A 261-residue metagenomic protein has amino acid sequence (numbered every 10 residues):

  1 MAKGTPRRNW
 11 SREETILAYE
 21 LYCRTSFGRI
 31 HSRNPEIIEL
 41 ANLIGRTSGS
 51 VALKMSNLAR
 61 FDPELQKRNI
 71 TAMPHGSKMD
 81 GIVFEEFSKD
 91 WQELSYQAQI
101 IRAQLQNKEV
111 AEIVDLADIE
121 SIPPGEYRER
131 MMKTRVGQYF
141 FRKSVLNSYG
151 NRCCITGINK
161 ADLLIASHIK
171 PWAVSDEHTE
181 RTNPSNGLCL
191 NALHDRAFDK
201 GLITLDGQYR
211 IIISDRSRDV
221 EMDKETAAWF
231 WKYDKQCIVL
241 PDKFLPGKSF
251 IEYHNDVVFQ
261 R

Functional and structural regions predicted by a protein language model:
A2-L21, M132: Short, Lys/Arg-enriched anionic-surface-contact patches
E36-A41: Short alpha-helical "recognition helix" segments of helix-turn-helix
R46-F61: Major-groove recognition helix of helix-turn-helix-like DNA-binding domains
P63-F84: Short Lys/Arg-enriched helix C-cap and helix-to-coil transition segments that create basic nucleic-acid-contact patches
V114-I158, W172-P184: Short, charged surface segments at domain edges that flank catalytic/cofactor-binding sites
G150-R152, L163, L188: Residues immediately within or flanking Cys/His clusters that coordinate Zn2+ in small zinc-binding modules
A166-I169: Histidine-centered catalytic micro-motifs used for acid/base chemistry in nuclease and nucleotide-processing active
P171-R261: A detector for short metal-coordination/catalytic motifs
